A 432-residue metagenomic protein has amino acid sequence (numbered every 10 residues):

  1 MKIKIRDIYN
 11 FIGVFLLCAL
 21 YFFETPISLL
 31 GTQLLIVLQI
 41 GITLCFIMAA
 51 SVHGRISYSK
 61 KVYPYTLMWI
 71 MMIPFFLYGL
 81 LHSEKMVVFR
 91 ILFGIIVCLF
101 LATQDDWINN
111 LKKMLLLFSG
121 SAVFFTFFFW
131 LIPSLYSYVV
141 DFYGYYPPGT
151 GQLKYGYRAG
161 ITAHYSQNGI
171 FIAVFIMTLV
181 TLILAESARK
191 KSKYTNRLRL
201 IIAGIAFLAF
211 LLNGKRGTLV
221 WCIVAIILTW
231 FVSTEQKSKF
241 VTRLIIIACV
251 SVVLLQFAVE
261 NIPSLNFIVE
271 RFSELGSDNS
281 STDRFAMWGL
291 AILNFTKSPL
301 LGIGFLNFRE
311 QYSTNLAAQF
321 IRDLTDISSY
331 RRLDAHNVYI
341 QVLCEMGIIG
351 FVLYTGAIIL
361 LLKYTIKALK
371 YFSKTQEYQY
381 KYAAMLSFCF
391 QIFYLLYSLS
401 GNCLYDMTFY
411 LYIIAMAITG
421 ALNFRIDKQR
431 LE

Functional and structural regions predicted by a protein language model:
M1-L77, D106-N109, K113-L116, I183-R197 (+5 more regions): Transmembrane signal-anchor hairpin modules in multi-pass inner-membrane enzymes, especially those that act on
T25-V37, L81-F89, A163-N168, L198-E235 (+3 more regions): Helix-loop-helix junctions and helix-breaking kinks within/between transmembrane helices of multi-pass membrane
L44-R55, F75-I132, W230-V232: Transmembrane alpha-helical segments and their membrane-water interfaces
P64, G120, E345-I392: Hydrophobic transmembrane alpha-helices and their immediate junctions
K112-Y143, T162-V232, I392: Alpha-helical transmembrane segments of multi-pass inner-membrane proteins
F128-P133, L212-N213, W230-L275, L293-K297 (+1 more regions): A membrane-periplasm/extracellular boundary helix in multi-pass inner-membrane enzymes that assemble envelope glycans
L275-G289, K297, L301-M346: Long extracytoplasmic/lumenal interhelical loops at the membrane interface of multi-pass membrane proteins
I358-L360, L386-E432: Transmembrane alpha-helices of multi-pass inner-membrane enzymes
